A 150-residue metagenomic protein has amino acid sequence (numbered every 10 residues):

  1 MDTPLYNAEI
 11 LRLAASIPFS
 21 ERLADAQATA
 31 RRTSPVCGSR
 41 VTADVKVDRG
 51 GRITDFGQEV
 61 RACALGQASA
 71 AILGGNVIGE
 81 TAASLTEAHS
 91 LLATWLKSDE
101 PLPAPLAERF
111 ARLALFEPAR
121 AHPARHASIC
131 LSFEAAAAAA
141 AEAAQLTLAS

Functional and structural regions predicted by a protein language model:
M1-S20, A30, E80-S150: C-terminal binding/interaction regions
S16, S20-V60: Structured beta-strand/loop patches that form or line metal/cofactor-binding pockets in enzymes
C37, L65, A121-R125: Secondary-structure capping and boundary motifs in well-ordered enzyme cores
R61-Q67: Short, thiol/selenol-centered motifs that function as redox-active sites or metal-ligating centers
S69-T81: Alpha-helical support elements that line or immediately flank enzyme active sites and cofactor-binding pockets
